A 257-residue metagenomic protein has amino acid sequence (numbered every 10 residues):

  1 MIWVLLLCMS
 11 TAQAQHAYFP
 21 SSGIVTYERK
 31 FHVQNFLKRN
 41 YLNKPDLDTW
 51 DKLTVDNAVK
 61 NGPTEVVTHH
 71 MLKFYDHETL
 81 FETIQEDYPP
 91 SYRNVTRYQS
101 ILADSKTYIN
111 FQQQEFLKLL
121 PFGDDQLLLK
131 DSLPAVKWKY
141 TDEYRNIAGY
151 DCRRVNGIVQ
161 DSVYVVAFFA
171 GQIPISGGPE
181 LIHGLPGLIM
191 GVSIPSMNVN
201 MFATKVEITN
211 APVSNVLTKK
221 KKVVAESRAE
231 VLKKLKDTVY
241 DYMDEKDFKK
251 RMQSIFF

Functional and structural regions predicted by a protein language model:
M1-S10: Sec-dependent N-terminal signal peptides
H16-F257: Extended soluble regions of mature proteins
